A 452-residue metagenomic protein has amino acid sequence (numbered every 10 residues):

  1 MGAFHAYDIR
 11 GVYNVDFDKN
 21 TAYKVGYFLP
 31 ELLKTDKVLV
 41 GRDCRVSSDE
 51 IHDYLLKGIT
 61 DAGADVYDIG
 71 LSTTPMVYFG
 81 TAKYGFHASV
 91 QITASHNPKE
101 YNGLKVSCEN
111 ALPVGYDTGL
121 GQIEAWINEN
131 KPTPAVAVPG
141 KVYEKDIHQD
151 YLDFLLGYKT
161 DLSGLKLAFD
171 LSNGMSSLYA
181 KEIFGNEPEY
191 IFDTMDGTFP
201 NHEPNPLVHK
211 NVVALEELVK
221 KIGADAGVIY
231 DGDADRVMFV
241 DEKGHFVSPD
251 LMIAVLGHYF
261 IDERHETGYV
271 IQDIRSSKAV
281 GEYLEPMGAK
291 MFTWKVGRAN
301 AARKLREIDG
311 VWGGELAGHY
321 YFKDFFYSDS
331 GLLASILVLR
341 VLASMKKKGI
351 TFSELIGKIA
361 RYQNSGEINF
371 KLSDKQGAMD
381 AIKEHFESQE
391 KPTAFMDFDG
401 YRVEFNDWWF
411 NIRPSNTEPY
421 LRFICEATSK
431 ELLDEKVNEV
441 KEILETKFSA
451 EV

Functional and structural regions predicted by a protein language model:
M1-G63, V142-G164: An N-terminal, well-structured beta->alpha segment
K37-D43, Y67, K166-F169, G268-I274 (+1 more regions): Short glycine-rich phosphate-binding loop at a beta-alpha junction
V38-N102, I183-V240: N-terminal small/polar loop signature for handling phosphorylated ligands or for N-terminal nucleophile
H87-S95, Y101, V219-D241, M291-S330: Glycine-rich phosphate-binding loop
K99-E100, V106-D117, A125, L162-S163 (+2 more regions): Replace "Mg2+/Mn2+-dependent" with "divalent metal-dependent
N102-I222: Gly/Ser/Thr-enriched, mixed-charge loops and adjacent short helices that form phosphate/oxyanion-binding elements
D262, E266-V452: Phosphate-binding and adjacent anionic-ligand microenvironments
